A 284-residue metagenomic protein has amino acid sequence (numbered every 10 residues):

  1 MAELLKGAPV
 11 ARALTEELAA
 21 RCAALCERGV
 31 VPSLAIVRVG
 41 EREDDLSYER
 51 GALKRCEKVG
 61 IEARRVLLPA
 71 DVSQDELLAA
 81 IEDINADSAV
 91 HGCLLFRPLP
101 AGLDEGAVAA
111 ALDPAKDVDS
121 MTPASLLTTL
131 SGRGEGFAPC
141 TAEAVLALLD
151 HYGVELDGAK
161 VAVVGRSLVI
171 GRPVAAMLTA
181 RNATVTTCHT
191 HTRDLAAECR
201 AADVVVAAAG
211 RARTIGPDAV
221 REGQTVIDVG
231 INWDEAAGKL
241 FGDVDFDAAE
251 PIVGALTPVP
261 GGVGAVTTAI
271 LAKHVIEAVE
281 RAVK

Functional and structural regions predicted by a protein language model:
M1-V30: Positively charged, low-complexity intrinsically disordered leader regions
A24-L34, G40-K58: N-terminal glycine-rich anion-binding loops that anchor highly charged ligand groups
R38, L94-P98, V164: Short beta-strand segments
V39-L53, G136-T225, V229, D234-E250: Glycine-rich phosphate/diphosphate-binding loop of Rossmann-like nucleotide-binding domains
C56-A70, V185-T187: Short beta-strand elements in bilobed, periplasmic/extracellular small-molecule ligand-binding domains
E76-S88: Short, well-structured alpha-helical segments in soluble
G92-L156, R213: Anion-binding alpha/beta catalytic cores of soluble intermediary-metabolism enzymes, centered on
G106-L126, G230-V283: Rossmann-fold NAD(P)-binding glycine/threonine-rich loop
